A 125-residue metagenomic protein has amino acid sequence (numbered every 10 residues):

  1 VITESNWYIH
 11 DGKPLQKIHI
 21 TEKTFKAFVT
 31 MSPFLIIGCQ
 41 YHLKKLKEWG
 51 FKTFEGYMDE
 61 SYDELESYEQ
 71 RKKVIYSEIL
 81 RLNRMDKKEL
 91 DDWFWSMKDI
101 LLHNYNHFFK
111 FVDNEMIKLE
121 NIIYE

Functional and structural regions predicted by a protein language model:
V1-I2, I9-K13, K17-T21, F25-T30 (+1 more regions): Pol beta-like nucleotidyltransferase catalytic core
